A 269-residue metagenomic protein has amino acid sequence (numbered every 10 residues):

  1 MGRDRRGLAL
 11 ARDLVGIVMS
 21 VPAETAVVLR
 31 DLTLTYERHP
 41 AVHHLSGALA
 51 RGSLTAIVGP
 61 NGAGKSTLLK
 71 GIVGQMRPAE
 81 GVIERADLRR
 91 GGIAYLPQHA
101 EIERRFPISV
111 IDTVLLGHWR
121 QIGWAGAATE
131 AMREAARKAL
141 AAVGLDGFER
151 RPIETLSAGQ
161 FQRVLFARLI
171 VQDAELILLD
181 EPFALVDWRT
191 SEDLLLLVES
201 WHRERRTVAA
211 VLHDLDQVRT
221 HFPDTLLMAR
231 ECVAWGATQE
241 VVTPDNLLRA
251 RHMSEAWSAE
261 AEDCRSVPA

Functional and structural regions predicted by a protein language model:
V73: Helix-to-loop junction immediately C-terminal to a conserved catalytic motif
E130-F148: Conserved ABC ATPase "signature" region
P152-L156: Conserved ABC ATPase signature
I177-E181: Catalytic Walker B motif of ABC-type/P-loop ATPase nucleotide-binding domains
L212-H213: H-loop/switch region of ABC-family ATPase nucleotide-binding domains
F222-T238: H-loop (His-switch) and adjacent beta-strand-loop-beta switch element of ABC-type ATPase nucleotide-binding domains
Q239-A269: ABC ATPase nucleotide-binding domains
